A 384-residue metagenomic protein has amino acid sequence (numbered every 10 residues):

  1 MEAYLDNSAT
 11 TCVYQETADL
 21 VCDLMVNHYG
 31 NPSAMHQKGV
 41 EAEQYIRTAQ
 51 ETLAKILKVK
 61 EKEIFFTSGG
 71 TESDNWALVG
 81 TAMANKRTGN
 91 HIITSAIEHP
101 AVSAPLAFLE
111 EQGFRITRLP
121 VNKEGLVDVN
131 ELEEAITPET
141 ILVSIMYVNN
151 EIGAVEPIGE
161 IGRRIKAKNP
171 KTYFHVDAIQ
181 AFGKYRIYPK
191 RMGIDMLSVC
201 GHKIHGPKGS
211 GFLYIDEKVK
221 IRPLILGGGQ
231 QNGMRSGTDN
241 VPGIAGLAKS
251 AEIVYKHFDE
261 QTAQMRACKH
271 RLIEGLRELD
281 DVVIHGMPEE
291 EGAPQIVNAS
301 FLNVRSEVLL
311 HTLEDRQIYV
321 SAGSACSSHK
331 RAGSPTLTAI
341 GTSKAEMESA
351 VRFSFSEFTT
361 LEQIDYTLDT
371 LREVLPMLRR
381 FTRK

Functional and structural regions predicted by a protein language model:
M1-K384: Pyridoxal 5′-phosphate
